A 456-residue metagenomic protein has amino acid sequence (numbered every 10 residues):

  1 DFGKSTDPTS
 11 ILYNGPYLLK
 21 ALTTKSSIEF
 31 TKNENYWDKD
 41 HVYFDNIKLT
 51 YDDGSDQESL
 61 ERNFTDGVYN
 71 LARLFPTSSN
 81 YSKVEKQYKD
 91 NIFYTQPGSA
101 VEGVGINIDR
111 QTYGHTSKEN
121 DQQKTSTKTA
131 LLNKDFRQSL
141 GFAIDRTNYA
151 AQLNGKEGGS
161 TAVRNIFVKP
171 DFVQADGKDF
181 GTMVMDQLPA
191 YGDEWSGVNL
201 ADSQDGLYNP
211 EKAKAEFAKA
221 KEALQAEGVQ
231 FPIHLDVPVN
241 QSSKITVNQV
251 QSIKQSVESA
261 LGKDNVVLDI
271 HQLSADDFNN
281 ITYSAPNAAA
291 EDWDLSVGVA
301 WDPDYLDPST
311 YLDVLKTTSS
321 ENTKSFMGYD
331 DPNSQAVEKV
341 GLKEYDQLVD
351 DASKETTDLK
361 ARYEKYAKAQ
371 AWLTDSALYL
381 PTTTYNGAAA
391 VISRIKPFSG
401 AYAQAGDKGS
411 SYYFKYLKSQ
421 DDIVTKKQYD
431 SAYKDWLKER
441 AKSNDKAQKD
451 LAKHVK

Functional and structural regions predicted by a protein language model:
D1: Surface-exposed binding/hinge segments that line and control ligand-binding clefts or catalytic entry sites
T6-L12, L18-T24, A403-D407: Short Gly/Pro-enriched turn/cap motifs at secondary-structure boundaries
P16-L153, Q174-W372, S376, K427-K456: Extracytoplasmic/periplasmic ligand-capture domains
G105, G114-E119, S309, A390-Y416 (+1 more regions): A structural "hinge/loop" feature
N154-F180, T374, G387-P397: Mature extracytoplasmic/periplasmic domains
D346, S353, A367, T374 (+3 more regions): Extracellular/periplasmic bilobal clamshell ligand-binding domains
T382: Glycine-rich and polybasic anion-binding loops at the starts of cofactor/ligand-binding domains
S411-K415, S419-Q420, V424, Q428 (+1 more regions): Strongly charged
